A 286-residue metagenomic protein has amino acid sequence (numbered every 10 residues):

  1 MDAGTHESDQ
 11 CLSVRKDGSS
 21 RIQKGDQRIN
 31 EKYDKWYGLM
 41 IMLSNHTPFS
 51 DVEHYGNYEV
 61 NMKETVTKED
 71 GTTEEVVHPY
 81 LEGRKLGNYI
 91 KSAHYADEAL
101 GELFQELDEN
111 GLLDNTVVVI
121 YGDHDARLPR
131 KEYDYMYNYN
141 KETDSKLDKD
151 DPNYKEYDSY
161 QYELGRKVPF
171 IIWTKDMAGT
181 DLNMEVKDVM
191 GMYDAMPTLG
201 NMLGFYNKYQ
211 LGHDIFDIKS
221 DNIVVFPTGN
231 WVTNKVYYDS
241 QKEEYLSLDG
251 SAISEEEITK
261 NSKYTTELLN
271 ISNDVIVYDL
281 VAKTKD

Functional and structural regions predicted by a protein language model:
M1-D286: Solvent-exposed soluble domains appended to multi-pass membrane proteins
